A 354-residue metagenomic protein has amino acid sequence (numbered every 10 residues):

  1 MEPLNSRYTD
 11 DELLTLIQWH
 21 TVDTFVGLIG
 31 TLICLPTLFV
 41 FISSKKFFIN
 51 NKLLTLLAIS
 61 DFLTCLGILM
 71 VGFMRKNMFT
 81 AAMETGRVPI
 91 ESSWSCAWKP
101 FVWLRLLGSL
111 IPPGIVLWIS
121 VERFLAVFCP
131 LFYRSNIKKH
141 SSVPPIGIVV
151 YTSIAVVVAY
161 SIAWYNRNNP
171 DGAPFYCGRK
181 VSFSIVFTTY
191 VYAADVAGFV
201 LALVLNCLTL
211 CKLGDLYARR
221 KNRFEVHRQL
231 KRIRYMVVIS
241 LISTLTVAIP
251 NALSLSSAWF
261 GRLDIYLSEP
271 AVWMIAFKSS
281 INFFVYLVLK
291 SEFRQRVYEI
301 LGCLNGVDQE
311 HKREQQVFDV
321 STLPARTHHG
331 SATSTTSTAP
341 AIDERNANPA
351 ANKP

Functional and structural regions predicted by a protein language model:
M1-P354: Seven-transmembrane-like multi-pass membrane architecture, highlighting hydrophobic TM helices and the outer-facing
